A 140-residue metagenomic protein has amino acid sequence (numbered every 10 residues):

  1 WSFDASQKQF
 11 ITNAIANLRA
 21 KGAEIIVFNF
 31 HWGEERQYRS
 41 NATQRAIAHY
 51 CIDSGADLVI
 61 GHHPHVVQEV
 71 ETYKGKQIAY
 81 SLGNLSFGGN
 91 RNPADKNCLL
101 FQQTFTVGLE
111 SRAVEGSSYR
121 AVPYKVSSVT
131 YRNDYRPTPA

Functional and structural regions predicted by a protein language model:
W1-A140: Acidic, metal/ion-coordinating pockets
